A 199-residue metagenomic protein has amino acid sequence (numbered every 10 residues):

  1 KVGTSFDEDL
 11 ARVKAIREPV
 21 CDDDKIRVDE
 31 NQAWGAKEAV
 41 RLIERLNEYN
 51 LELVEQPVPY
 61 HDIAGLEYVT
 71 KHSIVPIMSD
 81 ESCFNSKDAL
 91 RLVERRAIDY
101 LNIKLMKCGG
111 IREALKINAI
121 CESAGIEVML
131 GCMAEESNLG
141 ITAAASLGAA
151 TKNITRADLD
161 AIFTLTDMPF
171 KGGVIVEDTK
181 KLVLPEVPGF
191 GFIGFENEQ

Functional and structural regions predicted by a protein language model:
K1-S73: Metal-dependent enolase-superfamily TIM-barrel catalytic cores that perform enediolate-based chemistry
S5, I111-R112, M133, G191-I193: Gly/Ser/Thr-rich beta-alpha loop segments that engage phosphate groups in nucleotides
F6, Q56, K104, A134-S137 (+1 more regions): Hydrophobic alpha-helical scaffolding
L10, K116, E196-E198: Residue-level recognition of conserved structural "scaffold" positions that shape functional pockets and channels
I26-E30, E55-Q56, S79-D80, L130 (+2 more regions): General beta-strand structural signal in soluble alpha/beta enzymes
H61-L159: Catalytic alpha/beta core domains of metabolic enzymes, predominantly
A134-Q199: Flexible C-terminal active-site loop/helix
